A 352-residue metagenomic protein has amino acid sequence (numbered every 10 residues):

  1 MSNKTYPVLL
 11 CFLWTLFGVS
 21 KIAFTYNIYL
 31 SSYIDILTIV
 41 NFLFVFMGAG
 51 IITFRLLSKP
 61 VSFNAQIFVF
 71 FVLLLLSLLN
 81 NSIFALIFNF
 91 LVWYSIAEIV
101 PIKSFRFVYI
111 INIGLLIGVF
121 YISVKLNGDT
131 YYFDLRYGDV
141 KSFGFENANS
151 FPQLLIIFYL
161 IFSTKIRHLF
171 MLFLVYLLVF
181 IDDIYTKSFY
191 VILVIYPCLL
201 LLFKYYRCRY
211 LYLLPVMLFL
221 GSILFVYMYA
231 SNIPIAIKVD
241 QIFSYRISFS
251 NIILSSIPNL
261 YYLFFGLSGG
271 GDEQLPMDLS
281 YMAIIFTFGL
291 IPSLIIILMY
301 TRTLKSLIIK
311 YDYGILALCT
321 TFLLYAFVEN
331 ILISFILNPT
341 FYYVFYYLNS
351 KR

Functional and structural regions predicted by a protein language model:
M1-V72, T164-I166, Y205, K305-K310 (+1 more regions): Transmembrane signal-anchor hairpin modules in multi-pass inner-membrane enzymes, especially those that act on
G18-S32, G314-R352: Membrane helix-loop boundary segments at the extracytoplasmic
I22-I34, L115-A148, I235-K238, A283: Membrane-interfacial helix-loop-helix modules of multi-pass inner-membrane proteins that assemble, modify, or transport
F71-L116, L200, M299-R302: Transmembrane alpha-helical segments and their membrane-water interfaces
R106-G128, E146-I184, Y190-L200: Alpha-helical transmembrane segments of multi-pass inner-membrane proteins
L201-V239, N259: A membrane-periplasm/extracellular boundary helix in multi-pass inner-membrane enzymes that assemble envelope glycans
I235-L290: Long extracytoplasmic/lumenal interhelical loops at the membrane interface of multi-pass membrane proteins
G289-L323, Y347-N349: Hydrophobic transmembrane alpha-helices and their immediate junctions
